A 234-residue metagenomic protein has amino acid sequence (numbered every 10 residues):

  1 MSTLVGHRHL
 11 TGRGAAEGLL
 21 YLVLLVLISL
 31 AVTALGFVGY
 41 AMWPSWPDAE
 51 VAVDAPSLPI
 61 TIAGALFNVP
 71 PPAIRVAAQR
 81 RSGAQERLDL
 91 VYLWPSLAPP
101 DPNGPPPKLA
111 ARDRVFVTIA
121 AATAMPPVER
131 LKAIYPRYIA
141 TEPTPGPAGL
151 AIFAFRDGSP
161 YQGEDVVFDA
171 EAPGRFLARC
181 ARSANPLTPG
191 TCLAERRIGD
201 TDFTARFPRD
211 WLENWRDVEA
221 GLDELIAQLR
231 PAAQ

Functional and structural regions predicted by a protein language model:
M1-G18: N-terminal Lys/Arg-rich, disordered targeting/topogenic segments
L20-A41: Hydrophobic membrane-insertion alpha-helices, especially the h-region of bacterial N-terminal signal peptides
Y40-P59: Ser/Thr/Pro/Gly-rich low-complexity linker/stalk segments immediately outside membranes or between
L58-I62, V167, A194-R196: Short acidic-hydrophobic surface loop/beta-edge motif
N68-A122: Extracytoplasmic/periplasmic/luminal assembly and interaction segments in envelope/secretory/respiratory proteins
A73, R182-A184, F207-R209: A mature extracytoplasmic/lumenal domain signature
P107-A194: Non-cytosolic head/periplasmic domains of membrane-anchored proteins
G199-Q234: Surface-exposed amphipathic alpha-helical segments
